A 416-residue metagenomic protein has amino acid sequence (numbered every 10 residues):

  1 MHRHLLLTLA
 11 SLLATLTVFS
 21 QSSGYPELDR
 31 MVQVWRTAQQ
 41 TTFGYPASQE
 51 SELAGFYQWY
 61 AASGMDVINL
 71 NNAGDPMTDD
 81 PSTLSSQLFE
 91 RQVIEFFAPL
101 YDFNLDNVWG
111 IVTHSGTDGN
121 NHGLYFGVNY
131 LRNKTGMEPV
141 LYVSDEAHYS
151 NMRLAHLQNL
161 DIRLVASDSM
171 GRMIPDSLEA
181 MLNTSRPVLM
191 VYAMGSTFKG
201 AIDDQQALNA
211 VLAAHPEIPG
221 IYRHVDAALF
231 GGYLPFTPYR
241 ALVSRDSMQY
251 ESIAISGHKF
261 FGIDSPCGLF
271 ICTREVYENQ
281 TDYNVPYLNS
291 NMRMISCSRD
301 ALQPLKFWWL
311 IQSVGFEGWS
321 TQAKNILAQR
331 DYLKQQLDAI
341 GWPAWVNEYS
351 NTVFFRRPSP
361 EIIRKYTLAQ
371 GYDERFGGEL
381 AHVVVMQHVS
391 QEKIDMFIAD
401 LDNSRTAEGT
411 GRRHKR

Functional and structural regions predicted by a protein language model:
M1-L6: Bacterial N-terminal signal peptides that target proteins for export
T8-L16: Bacterial N-terminal signal peptides
Q21-N107, G378-A381: N-terminal entrance/gating region of PLP-dependent enzymes' catalytic architecture
A73-P81, L105-I111, M137, I162-V165 (+3 more regions): Glycine- and acidic
E95, R375-R416: PLP-dependent enzyme catalytic core of the Aspartate aminotransferase-like
I111-D282, R416: Conserved PLP-enzyme active-site core in the AAT-like
F236-Y349: Active-site C-terminal subdomain of aminotransferase-like
G341-T367, Q387: Conserved PLP-binding catalytic core of the aspartate aminotransferase-like
